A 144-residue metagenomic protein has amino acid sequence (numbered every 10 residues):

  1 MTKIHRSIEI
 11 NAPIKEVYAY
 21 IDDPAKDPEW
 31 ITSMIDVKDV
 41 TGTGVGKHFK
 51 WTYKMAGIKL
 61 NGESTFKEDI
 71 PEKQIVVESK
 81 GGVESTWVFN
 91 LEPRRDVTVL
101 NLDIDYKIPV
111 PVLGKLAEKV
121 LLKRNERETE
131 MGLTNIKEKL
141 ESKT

Functional and structural regions predicted by a protein language model:
M1-G44, T144: Hydrophobic ligand-binding cavity/cleft-lining segments
R6-I8, G62-E68, T86-P93, I104: Hydrophobic/aromatic beta-strand elements that line small-molecule binding cavities or substrate pockets in beta-rich
S7-N11, E16, Y20, F89-R94 (+2 more regions): Generic alpha-helical hydrophobic packing signal
I10, Y53, I104-Y106: Hydrophobic beta-strand positions in extracellular immunoglobulin-like domains
P13-E16, E128, G132: Short amphipathic alpha-helical segments
K38-V83, R95, V99, M131-T144: Glycine-rich portal/gate segments that line the openings of hydrophobic small-molecule binding cavities
S79-M131, T144: Beta-strand/loop substructures that line and gate deep hydrophobic ligand-binding cavities in soluble
